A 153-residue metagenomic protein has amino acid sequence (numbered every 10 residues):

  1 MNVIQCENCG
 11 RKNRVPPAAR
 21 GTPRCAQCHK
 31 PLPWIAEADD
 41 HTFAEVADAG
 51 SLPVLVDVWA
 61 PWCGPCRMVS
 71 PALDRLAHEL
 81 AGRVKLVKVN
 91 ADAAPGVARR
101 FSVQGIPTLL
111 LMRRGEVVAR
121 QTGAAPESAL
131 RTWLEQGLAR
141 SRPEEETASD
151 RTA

Functional and structural regions predicted by a protein language model:
C6-C9, C25-C28, C66: Short cysteine-rich clusters marking metal-coordination/redox-active sites
N13, P31-L32, S70: Cys/His-rich microdomains that often coordinate metals
V15-P23: Short linker/helix segments within small regulatory modules
C28-A36: Short Cys/His-rich micro-motifs in 6-15 aa windows
A36-V54: A short beta-strand-turn-helix
E37-A38, V58, S70-G96, I106: Thiol-based oxidoreductase modules, predominantly thioredoxin-like and allied folds used for disulfide exchange
S51, V58-W62, G105: Short pre-active-site segment immediately N-terminal to redox-active cysteine/selenocysteine motifs in thiol-based
G105, L110-E146: Non-catalytic, surface beta->alpha helical segment in thiol-disulfide oxidoreductase systems
